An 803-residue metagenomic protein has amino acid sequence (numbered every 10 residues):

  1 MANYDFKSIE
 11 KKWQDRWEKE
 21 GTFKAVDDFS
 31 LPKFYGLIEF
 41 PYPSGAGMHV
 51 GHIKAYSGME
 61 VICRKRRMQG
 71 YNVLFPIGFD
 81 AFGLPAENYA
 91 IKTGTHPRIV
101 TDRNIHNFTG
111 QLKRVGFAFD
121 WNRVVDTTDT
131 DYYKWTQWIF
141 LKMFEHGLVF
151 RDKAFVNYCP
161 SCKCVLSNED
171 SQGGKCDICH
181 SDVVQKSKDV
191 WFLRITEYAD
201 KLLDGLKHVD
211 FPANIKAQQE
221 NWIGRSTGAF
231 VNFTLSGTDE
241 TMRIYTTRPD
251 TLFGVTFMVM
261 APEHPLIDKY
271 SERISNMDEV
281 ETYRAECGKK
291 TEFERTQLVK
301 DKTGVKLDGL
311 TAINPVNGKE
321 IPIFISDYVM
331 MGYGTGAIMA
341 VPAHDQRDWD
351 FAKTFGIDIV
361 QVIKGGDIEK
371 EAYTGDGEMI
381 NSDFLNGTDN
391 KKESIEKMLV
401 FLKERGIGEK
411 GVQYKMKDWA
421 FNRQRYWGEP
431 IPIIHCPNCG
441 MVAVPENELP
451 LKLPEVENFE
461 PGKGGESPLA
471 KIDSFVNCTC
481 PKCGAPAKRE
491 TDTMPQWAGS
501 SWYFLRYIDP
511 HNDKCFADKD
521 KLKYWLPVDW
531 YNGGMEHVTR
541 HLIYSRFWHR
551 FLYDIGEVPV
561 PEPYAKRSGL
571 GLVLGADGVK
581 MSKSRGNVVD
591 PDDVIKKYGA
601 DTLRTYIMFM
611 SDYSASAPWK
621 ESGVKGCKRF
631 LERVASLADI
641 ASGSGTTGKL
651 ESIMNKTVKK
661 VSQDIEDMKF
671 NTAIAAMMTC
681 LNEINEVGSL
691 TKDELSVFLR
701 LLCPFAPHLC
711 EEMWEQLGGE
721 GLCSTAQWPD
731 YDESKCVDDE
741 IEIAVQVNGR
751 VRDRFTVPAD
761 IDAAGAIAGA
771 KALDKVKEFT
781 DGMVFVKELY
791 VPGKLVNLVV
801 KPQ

Functional and structural regions predicted by a protein language model:
M1-L37, R67-P76, V100-N107, Y283-F324 (+1 more regions): Conserved oxyanion/phosphate-binding beta-strand-loop segments in alpha/beta enzyme cores
A2-Q14, V50, T136-I359, K364 (+7 more regions): NTP-handling and nucleic-acid-processing catalytic cores
K12, R16-E20, K92-P249, A337-P450 (+7 more regions): Residue patterns forming the tRNA-binding/recognition surfaces of aminoacyl-tRNA synthetases and related DALR
V26-T95, V124-I139, T246-T247, N314-F351 (+1 more regions): N-terminal catalytic cores of NTP/NDP-binding nucleotidyl/phosphoryl-transfer enzymes
E39-M48, D120-V125, M330-I338, I380-F384 (+9 more regions): Glycine- and acidic
R64-N72, K92-R98, R114-A118, E145-R151 (+19 more regions): Secondary-structure transition/capping motifs at alpha-helix termini and the adjoining loop/turn into the next element
D80, E145-N157, S161, R225 (+7 more regions): Helix-rich, typically C-terminal accessory recognition domains appended to large enzymatic cores
L310-V316, E320-Y333, V362, V476-A615: Alpha-helical recognition segments enriched in aromatics with Gly/Pro capping that present substrate-recognition
